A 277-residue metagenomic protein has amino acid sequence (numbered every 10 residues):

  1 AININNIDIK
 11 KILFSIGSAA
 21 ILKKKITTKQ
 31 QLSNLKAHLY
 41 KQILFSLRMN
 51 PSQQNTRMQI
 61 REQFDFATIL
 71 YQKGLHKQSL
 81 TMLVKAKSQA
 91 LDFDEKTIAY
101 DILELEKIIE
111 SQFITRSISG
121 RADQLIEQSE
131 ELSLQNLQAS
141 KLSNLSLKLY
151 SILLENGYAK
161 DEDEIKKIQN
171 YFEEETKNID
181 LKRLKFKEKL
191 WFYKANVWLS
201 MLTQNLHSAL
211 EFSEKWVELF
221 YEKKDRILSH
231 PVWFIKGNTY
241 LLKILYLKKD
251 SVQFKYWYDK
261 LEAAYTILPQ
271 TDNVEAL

Functional and structural regions predicted by a protein language model:
A1-L75, S111: Intrinsically disordered, low-complexity protein-interaction/activation regions
Q63-Q72, E104-F113, N144-D161, L190-N205 (+2 more regions): Tandem amphipathic alpha-helical repeat scaffolds
V84-D92, I126-L134, Q169-L181, S213-R226 (+1 more regions): Amphipathic alpha-helical segments of tetratricopeptide repeats
A86-T115, D225-S229: Short, charge-rich amphipathic alpha-helical segments embedded in non-transmembrane helical bundles/solenoids
D94-D101, L137-N144, D180-W191, K223-K236 (+1 more regions): Alpha-solenoid helical repeat architecture
I108-L145: Flexible loop and strand-edge segments within Gram-negative outer membrane beta-barrel domains
